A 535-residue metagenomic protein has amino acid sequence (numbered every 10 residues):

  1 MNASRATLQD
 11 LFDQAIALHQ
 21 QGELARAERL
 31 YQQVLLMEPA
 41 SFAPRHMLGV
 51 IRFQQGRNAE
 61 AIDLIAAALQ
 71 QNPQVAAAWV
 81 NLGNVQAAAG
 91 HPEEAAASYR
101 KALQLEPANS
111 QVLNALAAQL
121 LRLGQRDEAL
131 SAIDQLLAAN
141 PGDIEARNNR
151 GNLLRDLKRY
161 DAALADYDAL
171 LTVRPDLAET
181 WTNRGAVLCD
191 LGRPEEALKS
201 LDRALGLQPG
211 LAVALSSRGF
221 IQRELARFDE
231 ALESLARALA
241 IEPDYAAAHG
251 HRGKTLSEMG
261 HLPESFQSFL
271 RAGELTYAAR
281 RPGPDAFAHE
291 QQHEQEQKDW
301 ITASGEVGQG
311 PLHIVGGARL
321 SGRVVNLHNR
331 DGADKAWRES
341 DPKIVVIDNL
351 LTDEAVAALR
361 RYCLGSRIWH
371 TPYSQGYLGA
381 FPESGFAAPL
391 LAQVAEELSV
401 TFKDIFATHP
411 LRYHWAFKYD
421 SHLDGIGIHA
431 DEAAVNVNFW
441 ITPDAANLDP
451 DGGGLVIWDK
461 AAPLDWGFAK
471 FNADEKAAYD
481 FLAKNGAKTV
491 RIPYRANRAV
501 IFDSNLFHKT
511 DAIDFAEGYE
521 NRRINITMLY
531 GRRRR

Functional and structural regions predicted by a protein language model:
M1-D10: TPR-adjacent "capping" and linker segments in tetratricopeptide-repeat scaffold/adaptor proteins
F12-Q20, A43-Q54, A77-A88, Q111-R122 (+4 more regions): Conserved alpha-helical positions within TPR/SEL1-like repeat arrays
E258-A499, N505-R535: Fe(II)/2-oxoglutarate oxygenase catalytic core
